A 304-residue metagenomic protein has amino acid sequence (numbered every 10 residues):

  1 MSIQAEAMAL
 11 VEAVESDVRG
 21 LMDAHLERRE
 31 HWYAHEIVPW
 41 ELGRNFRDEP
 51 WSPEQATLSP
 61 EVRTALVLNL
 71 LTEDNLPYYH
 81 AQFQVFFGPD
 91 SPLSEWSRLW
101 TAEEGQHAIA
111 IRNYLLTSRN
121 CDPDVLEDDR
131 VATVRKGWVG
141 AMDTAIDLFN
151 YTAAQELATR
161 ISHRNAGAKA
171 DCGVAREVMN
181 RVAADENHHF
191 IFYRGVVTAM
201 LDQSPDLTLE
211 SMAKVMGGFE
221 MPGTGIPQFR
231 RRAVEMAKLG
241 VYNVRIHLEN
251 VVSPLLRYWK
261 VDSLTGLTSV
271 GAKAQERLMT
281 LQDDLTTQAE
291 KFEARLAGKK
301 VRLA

Functional and structural regions predicted by a protein language model:
M1-A304: Non-heme di-metal
